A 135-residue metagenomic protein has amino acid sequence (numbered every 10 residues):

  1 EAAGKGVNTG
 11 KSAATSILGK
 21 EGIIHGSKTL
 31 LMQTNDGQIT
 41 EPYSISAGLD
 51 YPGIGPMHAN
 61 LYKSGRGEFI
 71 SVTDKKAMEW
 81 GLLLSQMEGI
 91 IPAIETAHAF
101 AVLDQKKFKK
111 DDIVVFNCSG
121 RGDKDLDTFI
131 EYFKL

Functional and structural regions predicted by a protein language model:
E1-A2, S119: Cofactor-binding loop segments of dinucleotide-utilizing enzymes, especially the Rossmann-like FAD- and NAD(P)+-binding
A2-I90, E131-L135: Active-site/ligand-binding loops adjacent to catalytic centers
G4, H98, D123: Short, glycine/acidic-enriched loop or turn micro-motifs at the edges of active sites
N8-S12, V102-L135: Catalytic phosphate/nucleotide-handling subdomain of diverse soluble enzymes
P52, A93, K124-L126: Short, electropositive, low-hydrophobicity segments enriched in small/polar residues
D74-E79, H98-F108: A short, acidic, amphipathic alpha-helical segment used as a generic capping/interface helix at domain edges
